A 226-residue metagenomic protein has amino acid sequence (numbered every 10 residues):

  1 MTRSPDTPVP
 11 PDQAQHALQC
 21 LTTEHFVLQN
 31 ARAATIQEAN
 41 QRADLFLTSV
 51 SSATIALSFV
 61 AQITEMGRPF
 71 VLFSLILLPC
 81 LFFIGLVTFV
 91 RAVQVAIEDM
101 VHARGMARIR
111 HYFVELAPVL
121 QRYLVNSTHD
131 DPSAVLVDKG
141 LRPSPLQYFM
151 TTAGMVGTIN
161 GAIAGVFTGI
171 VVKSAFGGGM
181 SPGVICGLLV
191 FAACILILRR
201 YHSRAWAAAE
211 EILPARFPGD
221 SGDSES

Functional and structural regions predicted by a protein language model:
M1-H16, M180-G187, F191-S226: N-terminal soluble segments of membrane proteins
D6-P10, I36-F46: Alpha-helical transmembrane segments of integral membrane proteins, especially early/N-terminal helices
D6-Q19, A103-L141, P214-S226: Solvent-exposed, non-transmembrane helices and loops of integral membrane proteins
H25-Q37, S144: Cytosolic juxtamembrane amphipathic/interface segments immediately preceding and feeding into a transmembrane helix
N40-V95, S144-R204: Alpha-helical transmembrane segments and their immediate juxtamembrane boundary regions in integral membrane proteins
V71-L72, E98-V101, G105: Short acidic-hydrophobic sequence patches enriched in Asp/Glu that either
